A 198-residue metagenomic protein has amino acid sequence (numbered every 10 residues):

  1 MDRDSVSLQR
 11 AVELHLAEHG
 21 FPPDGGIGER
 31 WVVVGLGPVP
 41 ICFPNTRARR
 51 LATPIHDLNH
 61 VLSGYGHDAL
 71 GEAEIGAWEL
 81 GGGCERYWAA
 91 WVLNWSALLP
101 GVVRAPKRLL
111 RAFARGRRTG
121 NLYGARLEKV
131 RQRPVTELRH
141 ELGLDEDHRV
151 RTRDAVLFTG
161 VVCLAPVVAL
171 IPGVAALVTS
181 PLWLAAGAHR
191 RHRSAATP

Functional and structural regions predicted by a protein language model:
M1-R133: Core of folded catalytic or high-affinity ligand/protein-binding domains in predominantly eukaryotic proteins
G116-P198: Sequence termini and other peripheral, non-core segments
